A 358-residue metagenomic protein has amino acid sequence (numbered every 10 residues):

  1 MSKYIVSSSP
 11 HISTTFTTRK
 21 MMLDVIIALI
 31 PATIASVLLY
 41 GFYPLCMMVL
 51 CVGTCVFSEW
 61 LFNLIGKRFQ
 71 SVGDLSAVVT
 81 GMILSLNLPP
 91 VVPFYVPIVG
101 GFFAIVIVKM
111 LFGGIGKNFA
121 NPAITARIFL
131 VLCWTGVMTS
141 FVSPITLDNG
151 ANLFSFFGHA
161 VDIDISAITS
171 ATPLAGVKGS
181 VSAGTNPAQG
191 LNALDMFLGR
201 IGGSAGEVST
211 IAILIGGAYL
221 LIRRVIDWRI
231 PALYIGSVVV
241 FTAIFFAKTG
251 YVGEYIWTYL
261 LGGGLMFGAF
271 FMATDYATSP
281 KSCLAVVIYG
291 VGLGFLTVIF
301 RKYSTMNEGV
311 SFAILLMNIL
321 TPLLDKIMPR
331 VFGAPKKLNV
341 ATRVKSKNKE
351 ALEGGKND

Functional and structural regions predicted by a protein language model:
M1-M21, K302-D358: Cytosolic-side transmembrane-helix boundaries in multi-pass membrane proteins
M1-N63, N348-D358: N-terminal signal-anchor module of multipass membrane proteins
D24-A32, M47-E59, S76-G81, S85 (+15 more regions): Alpha-helical transmembrane segments in multi-pass membrane proteins
G41-G53, V91-G100, M196-T210, G253-L265: Structural signature of hydrophobic alpha-helical transmembrane segments
F57-R68, I105-K117, I215-R224, F270-T278: C-terminal ends of transmembrane helices
T80-A151, F156: A generic, well-ordered mixed alpha/beta core segment in the N-terminal half of proteins
F119, A123, I256-G263, V286 (+1 more regions): Loop-to-transmembrane alpha-helix initiation sites
P122-I213: Long hydrophobic alpha-helical segments that form multi-pass transmembrane helix bundles in integral membrane proteins
